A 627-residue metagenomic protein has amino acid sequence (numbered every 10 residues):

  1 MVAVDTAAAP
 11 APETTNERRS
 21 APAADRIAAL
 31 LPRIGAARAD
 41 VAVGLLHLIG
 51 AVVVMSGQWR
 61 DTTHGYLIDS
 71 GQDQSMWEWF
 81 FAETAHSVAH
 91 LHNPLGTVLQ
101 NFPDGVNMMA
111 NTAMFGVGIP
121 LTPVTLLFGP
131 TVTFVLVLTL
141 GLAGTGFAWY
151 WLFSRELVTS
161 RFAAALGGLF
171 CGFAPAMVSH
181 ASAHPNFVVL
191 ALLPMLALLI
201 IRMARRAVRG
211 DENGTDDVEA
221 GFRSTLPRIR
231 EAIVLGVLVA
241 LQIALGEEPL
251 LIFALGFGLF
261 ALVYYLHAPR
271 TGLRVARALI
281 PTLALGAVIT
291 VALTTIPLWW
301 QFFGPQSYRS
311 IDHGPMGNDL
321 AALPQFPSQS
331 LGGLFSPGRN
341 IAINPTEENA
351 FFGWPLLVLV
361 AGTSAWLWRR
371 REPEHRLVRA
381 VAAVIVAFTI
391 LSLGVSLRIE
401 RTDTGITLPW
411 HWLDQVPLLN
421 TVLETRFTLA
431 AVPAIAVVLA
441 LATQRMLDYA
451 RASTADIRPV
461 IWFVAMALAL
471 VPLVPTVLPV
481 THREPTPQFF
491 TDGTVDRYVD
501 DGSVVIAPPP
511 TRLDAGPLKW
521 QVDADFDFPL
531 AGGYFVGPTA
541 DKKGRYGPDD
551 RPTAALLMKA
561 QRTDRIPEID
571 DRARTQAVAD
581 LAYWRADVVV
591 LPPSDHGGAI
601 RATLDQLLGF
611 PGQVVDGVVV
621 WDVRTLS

Functional and structural regions predicted by a protein language model:
M1-Q58, P281-V288, E372-V384: Start-transfer (signal-anchor) and selected internal transmembrane alpha helices of multi-pass inner/ER membrane
H47, L138-E156, R161-L266, T282-T290 (+2 more regions): Membrane-embedded helix bundles of polyisoprenyl
G50-T145, P175-P194, A321-P337, I399 (+1 more regions): Membrane-interface coil-to-helix junctions
L67, H180-F187, N344, E348 (+3 more regions): Membrane-helix boundary/interfacial segments in multi-pass membrane proteins
Q72-S87, L279-T282, G286-W368, T421-T428: Periplasmic/ER-lumenal interhelical loops and adjacent helix-loop junctions in multi-pass membrane proteins
A284-V288, V386, V437-P475: Signature aromatic-anchored transmembrane alpha helix within multi-pass, membrane-resident enzymes that catalyze glycan
F352-S392, Q444-R445: Hydrophobic, aromatic-rich transmembrane alpha-helices and their immediate juxtamembrane boundary segments
R371-E372, A467-S627: Extracytoplasmic
